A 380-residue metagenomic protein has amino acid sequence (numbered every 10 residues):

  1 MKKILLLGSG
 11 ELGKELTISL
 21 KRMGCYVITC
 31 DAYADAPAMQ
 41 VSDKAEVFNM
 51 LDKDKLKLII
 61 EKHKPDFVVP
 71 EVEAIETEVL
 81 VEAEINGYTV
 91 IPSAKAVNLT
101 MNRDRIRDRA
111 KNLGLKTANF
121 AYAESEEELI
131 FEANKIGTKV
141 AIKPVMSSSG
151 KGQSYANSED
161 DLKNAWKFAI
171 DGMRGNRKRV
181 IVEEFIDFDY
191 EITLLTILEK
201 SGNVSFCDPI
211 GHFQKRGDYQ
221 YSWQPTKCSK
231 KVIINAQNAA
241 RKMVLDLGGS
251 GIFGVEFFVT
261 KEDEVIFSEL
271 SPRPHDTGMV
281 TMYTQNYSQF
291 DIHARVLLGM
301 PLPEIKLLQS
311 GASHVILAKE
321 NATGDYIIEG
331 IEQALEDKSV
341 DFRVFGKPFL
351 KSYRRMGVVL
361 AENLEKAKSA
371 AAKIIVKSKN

Functional and structural regions predicted by a protein language model:
M1-A96, T100-M101, E127, I375-K379: ATP-binding N-terminal substructure of ATP-dependent carboxylate-amine bond-forming enzymes
L6, L99-T193, I197-R216, Q220-M243 (+3 more regions): Active-site nucleotide/adenylate-binding loops and adjacent lid/helix of ATP-dependent enzymes
T196-K200, F257-K261, G346: Short, low-complexity Ser/Thr-rich regulatory SLiMs
S205, F253, V265-E269: Protein kinase-like catalytic core scaffold
N235-V255, K261, S271-A322: Active-site "cap" helix and flanking loop/linker of ATP-utilizing ligase/carboxylase catalytic domains
R295-N380: Peripheral (often C-terminal) accessory segments that flank ATP-dependent C-N-forming ligase machineries
